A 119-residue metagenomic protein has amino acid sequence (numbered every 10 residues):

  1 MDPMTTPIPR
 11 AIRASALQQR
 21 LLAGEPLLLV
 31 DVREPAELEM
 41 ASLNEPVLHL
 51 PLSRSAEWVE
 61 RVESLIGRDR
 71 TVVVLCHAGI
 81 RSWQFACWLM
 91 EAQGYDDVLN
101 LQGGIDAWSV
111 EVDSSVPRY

Functional and structural regions predicted by a protein language model:
M1-L28, P35-T71, I80-Y119: Rhodanese-like catalytic fold shared by cysteine-dependent sulfurtransferases and DSP/PTP-type phosphatases
V74-L75: Short, surface-exposed ligand- or partner-binding patches at beta-edge/loop junctions that are enriched in aromatics
